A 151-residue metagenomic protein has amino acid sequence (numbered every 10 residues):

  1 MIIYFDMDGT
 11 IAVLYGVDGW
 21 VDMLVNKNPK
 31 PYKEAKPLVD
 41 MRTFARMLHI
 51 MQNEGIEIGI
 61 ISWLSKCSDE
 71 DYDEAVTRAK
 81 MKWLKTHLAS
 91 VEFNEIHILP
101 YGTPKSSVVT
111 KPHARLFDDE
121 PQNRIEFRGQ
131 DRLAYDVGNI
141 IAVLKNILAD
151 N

Functional and structural regions predicted by a protein language model:
M1-I3, W20, A149-N151: N-terminal intrinsically disordered, low-complexity tails enriched in polar/charged
I2, I96-Q122, F127: Conserved Lys-Pro-Asp/Glu-containing loop-to-beta segment of HAD-superfamily phosphomonoesterases, centered on
Y4-W83, H87: Alpha-helical substrate-recognition element adjacent to the catalytic core
E54-E57, A89-E92, T110-R115, R128-R132: Short glycine/proline-enriched coil/turn segments at helix->beta-strand junctions
I61, I98-Y101, Y135-V137: Conserved beta-strand termini and adjacent loop/short-helix elements that scaffold enzyme active sites in alpha/beta
S68-Y72, T103-S106, D136-A142: Alpha-helix capping and helix-coil boundary motifs
A75-R78, V91-I98, L133-A134: Lumenal/extracellular "mature" regions of secretory-pathway glycan-modifying transferases
H113-D150: Acidic, Mg2+-coordinating phosphoryl-transfer loop and its flanking beta/alpha structural elements, shared across
